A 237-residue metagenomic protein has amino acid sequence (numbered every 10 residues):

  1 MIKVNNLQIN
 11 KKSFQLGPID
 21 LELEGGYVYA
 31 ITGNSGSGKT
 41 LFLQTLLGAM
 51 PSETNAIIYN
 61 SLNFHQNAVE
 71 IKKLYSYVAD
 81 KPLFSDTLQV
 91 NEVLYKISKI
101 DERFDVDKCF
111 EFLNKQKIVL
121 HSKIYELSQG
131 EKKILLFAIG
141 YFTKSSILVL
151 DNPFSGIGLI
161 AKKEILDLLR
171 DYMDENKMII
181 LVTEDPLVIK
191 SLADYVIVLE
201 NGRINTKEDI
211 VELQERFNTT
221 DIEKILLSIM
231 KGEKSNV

Functional and structural regions predicted by a protein language model:
T32-N34: The feature captures the beta-strand-to-loop junction immediately N-terminal to the Walker
L47: Helix-to-loop junction immediately C-terminal to a conserved catalytic motif
S52-I71: Conserved ABC transporter NBD signature motif
K81, D86-I100: Q-loop/switch helix immediately C-terminal to the Walker
D151, G158: ABC-family nucleotide-binding domains
I189-S191: A short, surface-exposed alpha-helical micro-motif characterized by mixed small hydrophobic and charged/polar residues
